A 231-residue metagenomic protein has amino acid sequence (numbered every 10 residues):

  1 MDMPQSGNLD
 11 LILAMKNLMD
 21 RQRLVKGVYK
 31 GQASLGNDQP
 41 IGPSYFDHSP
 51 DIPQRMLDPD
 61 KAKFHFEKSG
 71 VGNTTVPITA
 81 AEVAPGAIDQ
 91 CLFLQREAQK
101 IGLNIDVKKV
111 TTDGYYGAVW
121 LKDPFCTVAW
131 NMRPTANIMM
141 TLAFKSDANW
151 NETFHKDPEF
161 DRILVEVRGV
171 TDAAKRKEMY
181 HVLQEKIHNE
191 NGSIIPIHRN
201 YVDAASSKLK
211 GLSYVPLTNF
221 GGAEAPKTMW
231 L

Functional and structural regions predicted by a protein language model:
M1-L9, P43-K61, G117-K122, T141-G169 (+1 more regions): Short, solvent-exposed loop/beta-turn-alpha elements that line the ligand-binding surface or hinge of extracytoplasmic
M1-Q5, R23-V28, D113-K145, I187-H188: Pocket-flanking alpha-helical
S6-L9, N17, L35-K68, E82-D89: Structural transition elements
L9, L13, N17, Q22 (+9 more regions): Solvent-exposed, polar/charged alpha-helical surfaces in well-ordered, non-transmembrane soluble domains, broadly
R23-S49, R168-T171, K175-N200: Ligand-binding clefts/hinges and TM-proximal coupling segments of bilobed small-molecule sensing domains
K26-K30, Q39, Q90-C91, A136-M139 (+1 more regions): Short, solvent-exposed loop/turn and secondary-structure capping segments
S34, Y45, K63, E67-M132 (+2 more regions): Ligand/substrate-recognition segments at binding pockets and active sites
P59, T112-D113, H181, N191: Structural motif corresponding to alpha-helix initiation and N-cap regions
